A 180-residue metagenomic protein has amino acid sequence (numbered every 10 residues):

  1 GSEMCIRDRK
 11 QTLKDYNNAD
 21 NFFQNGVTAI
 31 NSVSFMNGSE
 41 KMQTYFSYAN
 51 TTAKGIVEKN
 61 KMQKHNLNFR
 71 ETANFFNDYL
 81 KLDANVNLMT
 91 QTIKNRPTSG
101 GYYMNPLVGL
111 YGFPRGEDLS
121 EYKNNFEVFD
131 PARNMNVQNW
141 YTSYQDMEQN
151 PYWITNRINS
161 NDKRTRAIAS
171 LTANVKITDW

Functional and structural regions predicted by a protein language model:
S2-E3, R7-D15, I56-N60, N66-I168: Surface-exposed loop/interface segments of Gram-negative outer-membrane beta-barrel transport/assembly proteins
R9-S34, S47-N60: Short strand-turn segments of transmembrane beta-barrel domains in outer membranes, especially the first one or two
Q24-M42, Y48-T51, P151-W180: Outer-membrane beta-barrel transmembrane strands
